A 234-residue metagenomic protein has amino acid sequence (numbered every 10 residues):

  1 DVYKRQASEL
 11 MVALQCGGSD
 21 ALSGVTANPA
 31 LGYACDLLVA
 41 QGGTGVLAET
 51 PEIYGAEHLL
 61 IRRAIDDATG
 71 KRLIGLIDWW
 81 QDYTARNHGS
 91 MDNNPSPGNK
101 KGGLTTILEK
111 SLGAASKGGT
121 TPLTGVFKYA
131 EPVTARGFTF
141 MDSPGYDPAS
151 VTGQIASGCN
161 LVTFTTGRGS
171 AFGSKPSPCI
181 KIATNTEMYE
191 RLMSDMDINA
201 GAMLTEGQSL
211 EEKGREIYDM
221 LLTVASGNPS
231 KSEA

Functional and structural regions predicted by a protein language model:
V2-Y3: Short, small-residue-biased leader/transition segments that mark boundaries at the very start of proteins
E9, L14, D20-A234: Anaerobic metallocofactor- and corrinoid-dependent redox/one-carbon enzyme cores, especially those from methanogenesis
